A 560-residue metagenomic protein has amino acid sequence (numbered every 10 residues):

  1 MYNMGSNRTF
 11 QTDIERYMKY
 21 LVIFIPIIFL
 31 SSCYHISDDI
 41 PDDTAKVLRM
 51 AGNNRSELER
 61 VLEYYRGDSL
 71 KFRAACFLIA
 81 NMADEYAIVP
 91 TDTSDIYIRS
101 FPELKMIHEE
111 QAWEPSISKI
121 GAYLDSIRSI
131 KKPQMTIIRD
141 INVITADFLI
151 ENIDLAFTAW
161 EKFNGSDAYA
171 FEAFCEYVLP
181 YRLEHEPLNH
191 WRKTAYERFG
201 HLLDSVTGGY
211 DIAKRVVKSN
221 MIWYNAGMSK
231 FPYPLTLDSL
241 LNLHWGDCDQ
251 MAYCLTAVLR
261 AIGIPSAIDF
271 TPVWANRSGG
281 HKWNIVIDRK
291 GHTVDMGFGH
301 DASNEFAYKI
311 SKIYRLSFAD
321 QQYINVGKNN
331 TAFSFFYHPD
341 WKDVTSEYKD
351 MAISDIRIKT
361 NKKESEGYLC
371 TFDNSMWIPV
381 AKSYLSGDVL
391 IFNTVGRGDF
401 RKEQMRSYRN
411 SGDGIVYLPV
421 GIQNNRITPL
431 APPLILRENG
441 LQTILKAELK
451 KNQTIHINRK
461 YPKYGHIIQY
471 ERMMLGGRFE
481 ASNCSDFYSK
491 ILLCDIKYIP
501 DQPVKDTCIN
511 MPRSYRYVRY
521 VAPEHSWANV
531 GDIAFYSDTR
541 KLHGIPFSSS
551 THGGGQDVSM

Functional and structural regions predicted by a protein language model:
S31-S32: C-terminal motif of bacterial Sec signal peptides marking the signal peptidase cleavage site
D39-D43, R49, Y65, H201-V216 (+3 more regions): Hydrophobic/aromatic-rich core segments of domains that either
D42, E59-R60, D68-L243: Secondary-structure boundary elements
A352-N361: A short, amphipathic beta-strand motif
G367-G396, A481-L492: Short amphipathic beta-strand segments in non-cytosolic proteins
F392-N424, P512: Short Pro-Gly-centered beta-turn/loop motif in secreted/extracellular proteins
I422-K450: Structured interaction patches on ligand/partner-binding surfaces of diverse proteins
K451-L492, Y498-M560: Aromatic, loop-rich ligand-recognition surfaces of beta-strand-rich domains
